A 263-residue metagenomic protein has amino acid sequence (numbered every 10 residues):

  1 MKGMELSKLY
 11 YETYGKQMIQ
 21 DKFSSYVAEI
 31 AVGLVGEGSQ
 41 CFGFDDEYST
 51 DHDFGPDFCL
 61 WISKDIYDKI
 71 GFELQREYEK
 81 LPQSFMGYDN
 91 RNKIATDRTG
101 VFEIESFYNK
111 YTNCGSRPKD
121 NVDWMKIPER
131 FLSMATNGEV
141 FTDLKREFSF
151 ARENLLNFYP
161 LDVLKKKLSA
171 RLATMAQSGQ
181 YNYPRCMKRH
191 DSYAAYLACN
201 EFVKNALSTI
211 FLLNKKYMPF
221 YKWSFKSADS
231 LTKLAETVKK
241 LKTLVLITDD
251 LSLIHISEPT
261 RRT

Functional and structural regions predicted by a protein language model:
M1-Q17: N-terminal regions immediately upstream of nucleotidyltransferase
Q20-C59, S63: Active-site nucleotide-donor binding segment shared across nucleotidyl transfer reactions
D68-K188: Conserved NTP/Mg2+-binding pocket subregion across the NTase superfamily
Y183-P184, L207-K215: Acidic catalytic cores of enzymes that act on phosphate-bearing nucleotides/polynucleotides
A194-Y196: Solenoid-repeat scaffolds in large eukaryotic assemblies
V203, Y217, Y221-L241, R261: Small-residue-rich helix-loop
I254-T263: Single conserved hydrophobic/aromatic residue that forms the stacking wall/gate of nucleotide- or nucleobase-binding
